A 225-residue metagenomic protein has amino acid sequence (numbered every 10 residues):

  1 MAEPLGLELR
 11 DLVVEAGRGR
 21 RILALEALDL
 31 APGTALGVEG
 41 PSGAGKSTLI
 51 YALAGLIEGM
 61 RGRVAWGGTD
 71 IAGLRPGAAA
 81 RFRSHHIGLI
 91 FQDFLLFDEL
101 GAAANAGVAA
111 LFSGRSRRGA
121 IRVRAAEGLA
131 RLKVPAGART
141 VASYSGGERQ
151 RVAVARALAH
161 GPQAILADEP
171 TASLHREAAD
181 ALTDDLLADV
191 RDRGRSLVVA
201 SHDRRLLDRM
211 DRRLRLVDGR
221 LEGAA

Functional and structural regions predicted by a protein language model:
A54: Helix-to-loop junction immediately C-terminal to a conserved catalytic motif
G62-D70: Conserved ABC transporter NBD signature motif
I71-G88: ABC ATPase NBD coupling module
L100-A109: Short coil-to-helix segment of the ABC ATPase nucleotide-binding domain corresponding to the Q-loop/switch region
G128-A142: Conserved ABC nucleotide-binding domain
G161: Conserved catalytic motifs of ABC-family nucleotide-binding domains
I165-D168: Catalytic Walker B motif of ABC-type/P-loop ATPase nucleotide-binding domains
